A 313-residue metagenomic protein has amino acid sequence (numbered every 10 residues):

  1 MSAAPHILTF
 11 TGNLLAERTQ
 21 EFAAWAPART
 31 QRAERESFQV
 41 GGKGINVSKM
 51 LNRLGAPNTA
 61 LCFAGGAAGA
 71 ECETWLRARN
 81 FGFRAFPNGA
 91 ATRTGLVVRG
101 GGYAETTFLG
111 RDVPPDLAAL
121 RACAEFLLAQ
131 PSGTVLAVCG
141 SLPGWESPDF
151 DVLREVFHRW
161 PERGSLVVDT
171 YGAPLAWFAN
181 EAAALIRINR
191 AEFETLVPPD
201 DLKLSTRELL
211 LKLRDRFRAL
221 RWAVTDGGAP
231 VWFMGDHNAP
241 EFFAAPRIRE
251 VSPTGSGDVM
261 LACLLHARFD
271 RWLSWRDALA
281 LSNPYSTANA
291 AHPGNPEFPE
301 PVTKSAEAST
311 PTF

Functional and structural regions predicted by a protein language model:
M1-A28: Positively charged, low-complexity intrinsically disordered leader regions
I7, A56-T59, F83, L166 (+1 more regions): Hydrophobic anchor at the start of a short beta-strand that flanks the dinucleotide cofactor-binding loop
R32-R93: Substrate-binding N-lobe of the ribokinase-like
P87, V97-T134: Conserved phosphate-binding/catalytic loop of the ribokinase/pfkB sugar-kinase fold
R121-A124, S147-V156, L202-R207, F242-I248: Charged helix-capping and loop-helix junction motifs
S132-W145: Short acidic, glycine-rich surface-loop motifs adjacent to enzyme active sites
V152-A239: Conserved phosphate/ATP/ADP-binding segment of small-molecule kinases
R218-V224, G228, H237, E241-A308: Conserved post-catalytic alpha-helical subdomain immediately downstream of the catalytic base and nucleotide-binding
